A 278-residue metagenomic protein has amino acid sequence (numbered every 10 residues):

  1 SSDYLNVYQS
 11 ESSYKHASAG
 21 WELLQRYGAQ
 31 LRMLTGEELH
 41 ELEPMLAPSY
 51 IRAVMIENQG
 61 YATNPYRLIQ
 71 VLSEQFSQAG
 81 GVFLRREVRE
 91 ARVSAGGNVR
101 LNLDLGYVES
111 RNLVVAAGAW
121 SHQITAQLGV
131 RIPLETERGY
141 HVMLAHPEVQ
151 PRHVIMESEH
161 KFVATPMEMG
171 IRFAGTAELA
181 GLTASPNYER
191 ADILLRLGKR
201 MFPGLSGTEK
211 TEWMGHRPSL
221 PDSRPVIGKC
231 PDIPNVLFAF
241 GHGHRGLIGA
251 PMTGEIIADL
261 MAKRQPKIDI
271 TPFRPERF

Functional and structural regions predicted by a protein language model:
S1-L68: Rossmann-like flavin
S12, E37, A119-W120, M252: Alpha-helix/helix-capping structural signal
L31, E37, P65, S158-E159 (+2 more regions): C-terminal catalytic lobe of FAD-dependent flavoproteins
M33-E43, V82-V99: A conserved short coil-to-beta-strand element within the FAD-binding core of flavoproteins
E57-S73, A119-W120, R190-L197, G246 (+1 more regions): Mid-domain beta-loop-alpha active-site segment that forms a flexible, acidic cofactor/metal-binding surface
G80-V82, I171, V236: Short, conserved active-site loop motifs that form the nucleotide-linked donor/cofactor pocket
E90-V99, G106-P234: Active-site substrate-recognition segment that forms the wall of the catalytic cavity or substrate channel
